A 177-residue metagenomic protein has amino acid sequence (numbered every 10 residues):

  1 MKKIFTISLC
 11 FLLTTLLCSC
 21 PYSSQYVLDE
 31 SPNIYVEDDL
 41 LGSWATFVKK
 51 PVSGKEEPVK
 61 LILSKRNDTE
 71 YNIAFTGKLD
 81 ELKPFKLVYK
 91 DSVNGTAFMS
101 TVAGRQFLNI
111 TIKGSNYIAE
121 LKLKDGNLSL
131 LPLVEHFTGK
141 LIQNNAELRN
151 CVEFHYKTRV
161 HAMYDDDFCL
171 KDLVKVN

Functional and structural regions predicted by a protein language model:
M1-I4: Positively charged n-region of N-terminal signal peptides that target proteins for export
F11-L12: Repetitive helical segments and hydrophobic/amphipathic motifs
L16-S19: C-terminal motif of bacterial Sec signal peptides marking the signal peptidase cleavage site
P21-D38, K49-P58, R66-N177: Calycin-type beta-barrel ligand-binding domains and close structural analogs
I62: Extended, polar beta-sheet/loop recognition surfaces of beta-rich domains that mediate binding to diverse ligands
